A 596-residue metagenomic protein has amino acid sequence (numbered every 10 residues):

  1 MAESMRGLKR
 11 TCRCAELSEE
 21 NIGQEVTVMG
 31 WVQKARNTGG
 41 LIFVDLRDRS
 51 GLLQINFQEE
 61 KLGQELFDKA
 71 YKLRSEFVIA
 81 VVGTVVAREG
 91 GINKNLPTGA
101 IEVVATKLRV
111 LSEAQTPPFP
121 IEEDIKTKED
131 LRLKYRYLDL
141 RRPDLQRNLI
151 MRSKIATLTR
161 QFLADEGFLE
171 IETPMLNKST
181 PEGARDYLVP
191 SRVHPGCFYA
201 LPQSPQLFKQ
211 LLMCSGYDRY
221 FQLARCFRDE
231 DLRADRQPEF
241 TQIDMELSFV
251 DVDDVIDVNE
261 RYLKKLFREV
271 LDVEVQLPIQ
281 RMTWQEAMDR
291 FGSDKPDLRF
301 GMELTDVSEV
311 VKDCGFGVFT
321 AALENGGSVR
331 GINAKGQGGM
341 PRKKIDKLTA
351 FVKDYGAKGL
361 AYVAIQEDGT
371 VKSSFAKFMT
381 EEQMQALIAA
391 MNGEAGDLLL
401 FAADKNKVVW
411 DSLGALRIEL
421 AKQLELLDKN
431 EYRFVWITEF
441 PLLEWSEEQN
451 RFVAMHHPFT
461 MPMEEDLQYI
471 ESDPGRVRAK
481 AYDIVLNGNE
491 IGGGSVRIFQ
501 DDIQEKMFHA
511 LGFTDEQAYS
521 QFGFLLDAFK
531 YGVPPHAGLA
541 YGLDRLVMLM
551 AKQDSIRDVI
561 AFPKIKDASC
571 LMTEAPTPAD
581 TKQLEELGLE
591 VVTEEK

Functional and structural regions predicted by a protein language model:
M1-K596: Class II aminoacyl-tRNA synthetase catalytic cores and aaRS-like
